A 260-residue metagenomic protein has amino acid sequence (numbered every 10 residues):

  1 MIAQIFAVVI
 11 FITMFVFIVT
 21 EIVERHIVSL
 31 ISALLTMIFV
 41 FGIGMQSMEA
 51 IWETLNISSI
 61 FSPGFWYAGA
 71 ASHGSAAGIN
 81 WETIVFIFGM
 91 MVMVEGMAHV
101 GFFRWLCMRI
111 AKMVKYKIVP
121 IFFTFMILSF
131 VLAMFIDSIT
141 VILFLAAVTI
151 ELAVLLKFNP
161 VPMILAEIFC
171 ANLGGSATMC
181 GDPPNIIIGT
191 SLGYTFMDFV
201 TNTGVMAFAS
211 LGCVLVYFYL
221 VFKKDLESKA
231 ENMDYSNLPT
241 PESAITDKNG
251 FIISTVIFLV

Functional and structural regions predicted by a protein language model:
M1-V9, I79-G89, M134-I142, T178 (+1 more regions): Structural signature of hydrophobic alpha-helical transmembrane segments
A3-F15, I22-F65, N80-V92, G250-V260: Hydrophobic mid-bilayer segments of alpha-helices in multi-pass membrane transport proteins, especially secondary
V16-V23, E95, L128-D137, I168-C180: Transmembrane alpha-helix interface/packing and boundary motifs in multi-pass membrane proteins, characterized by
I22-V23, F41-W52, H99, F103 (+2 more regions): Transmembrane helix-loop junctions in multipass membrane proteins, especially transporters and channels
H26, L156-V161, L165, A177-T178 (+1 more regions): Juxtamembrane and boundary regions of transmembrane helices in multi-pass small-molecule transporters and channels
S32, T36, G174, A209-V214 (+2 more regions): Alpha-helical transmembrane segments of multipass membrane proteins
W52, S58-F158: Membrane-embedded alpha-helical segments and adjacent helix-loop junctions characteristic of multi-pass solute
T140-E151, I164, T178-L192: Re-entrant/interfacial helical elements at transmembrane boundaries that shape and gate the permeation pathway
